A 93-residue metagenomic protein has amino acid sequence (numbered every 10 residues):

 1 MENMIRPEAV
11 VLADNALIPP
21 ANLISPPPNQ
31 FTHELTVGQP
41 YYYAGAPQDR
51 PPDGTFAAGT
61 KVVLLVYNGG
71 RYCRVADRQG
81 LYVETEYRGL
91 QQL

Functional and structural regions predicted by a protein language model:
M1-E2, A21: Compositionally biased, intrinsically disordered low-complexity regions enriched in charged/polar residues
N3-V10, L17, A57-Y87: SH3/SH3-like beta-barrel superfamily modules
I18-G70: Beta-loop motif signature
Y87-L93: Structured surface patches comprising rigid loops and adjacent beta-strands/short helices at the edges of well-ordered
